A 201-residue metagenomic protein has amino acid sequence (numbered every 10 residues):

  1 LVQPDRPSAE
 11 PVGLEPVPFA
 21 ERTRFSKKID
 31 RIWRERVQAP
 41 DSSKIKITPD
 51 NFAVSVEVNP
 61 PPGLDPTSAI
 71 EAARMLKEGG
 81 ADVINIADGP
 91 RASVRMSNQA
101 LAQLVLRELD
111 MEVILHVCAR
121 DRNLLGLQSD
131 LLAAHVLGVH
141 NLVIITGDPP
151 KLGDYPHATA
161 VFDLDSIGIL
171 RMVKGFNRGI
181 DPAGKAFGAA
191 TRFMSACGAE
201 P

Functional and structural regions predicted by a protein language model:
L1-P201: Domain-level signal for soluble alpha/beta catalytic cores
